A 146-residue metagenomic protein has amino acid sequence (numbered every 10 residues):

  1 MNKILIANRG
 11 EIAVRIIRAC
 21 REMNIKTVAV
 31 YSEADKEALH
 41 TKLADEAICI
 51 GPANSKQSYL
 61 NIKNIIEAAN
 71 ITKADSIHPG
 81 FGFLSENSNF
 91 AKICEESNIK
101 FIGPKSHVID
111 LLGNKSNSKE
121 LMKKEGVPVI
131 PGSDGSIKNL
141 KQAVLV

Functional and structural regions predicted by a protein language model:
M1-V146: N-terminal beta-alpha lobe that positions the nucleotide/phosphoryl donor in ATP/NTP-coupled carboxylate activation
